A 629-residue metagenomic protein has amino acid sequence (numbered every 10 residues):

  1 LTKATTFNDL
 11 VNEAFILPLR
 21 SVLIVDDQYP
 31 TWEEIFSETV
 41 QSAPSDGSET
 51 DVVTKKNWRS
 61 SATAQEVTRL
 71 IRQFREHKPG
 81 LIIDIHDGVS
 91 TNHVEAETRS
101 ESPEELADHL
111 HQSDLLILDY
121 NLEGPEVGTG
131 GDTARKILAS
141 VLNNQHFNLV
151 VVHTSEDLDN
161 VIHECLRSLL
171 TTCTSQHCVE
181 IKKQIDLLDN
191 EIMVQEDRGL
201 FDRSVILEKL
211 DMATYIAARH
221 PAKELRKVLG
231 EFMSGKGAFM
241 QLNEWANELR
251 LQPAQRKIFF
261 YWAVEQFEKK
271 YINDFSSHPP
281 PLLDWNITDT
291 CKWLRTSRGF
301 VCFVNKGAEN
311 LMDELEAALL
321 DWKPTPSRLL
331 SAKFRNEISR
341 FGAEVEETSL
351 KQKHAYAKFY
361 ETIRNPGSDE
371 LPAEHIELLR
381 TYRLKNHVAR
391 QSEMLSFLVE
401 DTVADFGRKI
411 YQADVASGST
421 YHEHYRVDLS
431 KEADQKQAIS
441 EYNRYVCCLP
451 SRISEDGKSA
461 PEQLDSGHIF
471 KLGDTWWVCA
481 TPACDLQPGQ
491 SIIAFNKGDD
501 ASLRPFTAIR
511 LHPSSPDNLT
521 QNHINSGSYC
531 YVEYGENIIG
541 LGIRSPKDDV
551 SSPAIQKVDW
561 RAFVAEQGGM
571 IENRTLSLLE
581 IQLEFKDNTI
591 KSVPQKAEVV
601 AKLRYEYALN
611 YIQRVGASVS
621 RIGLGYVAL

Functional and structural regions predicted by a protein language model:
L1-E393, T475-W476, C484-L629: Extended charged low-complexity segments that act as oligomerization/scaffolding linkers
S349-Y445: Charged, compositionally biased non-catalytic regions
G418-D474, C479-T481: Short N-terminal edge-element motif at the start of the domain
